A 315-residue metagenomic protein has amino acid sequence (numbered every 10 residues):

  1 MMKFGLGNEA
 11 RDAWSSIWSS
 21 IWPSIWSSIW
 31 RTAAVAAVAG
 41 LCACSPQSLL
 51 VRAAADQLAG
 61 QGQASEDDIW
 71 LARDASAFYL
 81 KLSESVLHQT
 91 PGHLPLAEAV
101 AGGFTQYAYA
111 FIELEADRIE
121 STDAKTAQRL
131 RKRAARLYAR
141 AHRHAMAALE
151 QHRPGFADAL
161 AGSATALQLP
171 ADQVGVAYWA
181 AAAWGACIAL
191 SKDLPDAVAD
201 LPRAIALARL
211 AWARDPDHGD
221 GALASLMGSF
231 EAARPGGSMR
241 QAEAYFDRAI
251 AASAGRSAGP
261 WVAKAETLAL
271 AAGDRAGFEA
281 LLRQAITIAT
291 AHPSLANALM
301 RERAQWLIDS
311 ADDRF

Functional and structural regions predicted by a protein language model:
M1-S27: N-terminal secretory signal peptides that target proteins for export/translocation
I29-V35: Sec-dependent signal peptide recognition, specifically the positively charged N-region followed immediately by
G40-A43: C-terminal motif of bacterial Sec signal peptides marking the signal peptidase cleavage site
S45-Q47: Bacterial signal peptide processing site
A53-S85, Q89-T90, G103-L210, L223-R256 (+2 more regions): Short coil/linker segments at helix-helix boundaries
D172, R234-G237, L270-F278, W306-F315: Alpha-helical linker/edge segments of TPR/alpha-solenoid repeat scaffolds and analogous pre-/post-domain helices
R214-A224: Mid-length scaffold segments of soluble, non-membrane domains
